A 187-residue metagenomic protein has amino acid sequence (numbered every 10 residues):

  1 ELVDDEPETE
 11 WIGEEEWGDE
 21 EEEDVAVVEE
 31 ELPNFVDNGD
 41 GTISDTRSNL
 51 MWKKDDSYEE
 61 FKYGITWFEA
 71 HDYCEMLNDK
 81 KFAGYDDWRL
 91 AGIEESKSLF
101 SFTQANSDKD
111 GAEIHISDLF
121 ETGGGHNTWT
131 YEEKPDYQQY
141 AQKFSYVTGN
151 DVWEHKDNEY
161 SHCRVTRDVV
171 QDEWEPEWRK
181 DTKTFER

Functional and structural regions predicted by a protein language model:
V3-W88, H162-T166, E173-R187: Extracellular adhesion/carbohydrate-recognition regions
E10, Q104, Y131, G149 (+1 more regions): N-terminal compositionally biased, intrinsically disordered segments and leader/signal-like regions
F35-D37, E121-T122, N158: Short solvent-exposed loop/turn micro-motifs enriched in small/polar/acidic residues
D45, S101, Q142-N150, R179: Acidic/polar residues at beta-strand termini and the immediately following turn/coil
K54, Y131, Y146: Active-site donor-binding loop signature of nucleotide-sugar glycosyltransferases
D56, E94-E95, E133, R167-V169: Short, flexible loop/turn elements at secondary-structure junctions
H71-R89, I93-K143, E154: An exposed tryptophan-centered "aromatic clamp" motif
Y146-E175: Disulfide-stabilized, aromatic/cysteine-rich ligand-recognition loop
